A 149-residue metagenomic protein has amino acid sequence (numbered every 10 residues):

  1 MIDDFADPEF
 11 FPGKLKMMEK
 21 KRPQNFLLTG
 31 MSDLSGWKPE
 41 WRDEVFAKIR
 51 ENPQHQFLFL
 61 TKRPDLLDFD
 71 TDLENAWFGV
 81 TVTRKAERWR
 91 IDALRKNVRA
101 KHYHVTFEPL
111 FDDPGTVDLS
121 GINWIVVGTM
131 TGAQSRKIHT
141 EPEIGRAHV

Functional and structural regions predicted by a protein language model:
M1-W77, K85-D92, R99, G115-L119: Conserved Radical SAM active-site core
G30-S32, G128-T131: Short, histidine-centered active-site or binding-site loop motifs used for metal coordination, general acid-base
D33-L34, A133, K137: The substrate-binding groove and active-site-proximal loops of carbohydrate-active enzymes, especially glycoside
A76-R84, I122-M130: Non-cysteine beta-strand/loop elements that form the S-adenosyl-L-methionine
L110-D112, M130-Q134: Short Gly/Pro-enriched loop/turn and capping motifs at secondary-structure junctions
H139-E143: Charged helix-capping and loop-helix junction motifs
A147-V149: Conserved small/polar residues in nucleotide/adenosyl-binding loops
